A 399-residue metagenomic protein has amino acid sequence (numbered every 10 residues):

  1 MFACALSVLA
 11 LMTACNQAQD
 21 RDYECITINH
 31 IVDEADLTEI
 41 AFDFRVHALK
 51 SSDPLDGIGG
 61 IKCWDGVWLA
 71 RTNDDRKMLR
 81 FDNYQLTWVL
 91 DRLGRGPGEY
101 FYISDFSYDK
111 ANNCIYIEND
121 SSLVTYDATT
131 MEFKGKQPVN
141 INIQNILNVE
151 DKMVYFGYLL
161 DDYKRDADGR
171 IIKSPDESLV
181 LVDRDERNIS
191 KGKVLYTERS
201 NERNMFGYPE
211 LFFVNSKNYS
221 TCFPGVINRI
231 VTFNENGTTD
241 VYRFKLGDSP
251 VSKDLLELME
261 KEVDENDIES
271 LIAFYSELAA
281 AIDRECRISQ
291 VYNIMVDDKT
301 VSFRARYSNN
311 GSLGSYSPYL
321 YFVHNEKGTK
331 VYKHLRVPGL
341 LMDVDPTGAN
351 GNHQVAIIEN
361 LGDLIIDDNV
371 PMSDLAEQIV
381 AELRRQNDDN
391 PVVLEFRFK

Functional and structural regions predicted by a protein language model:
M12-A14: C-terminal motif of bacterial Sec signal peptides marking the signal peptidase cleavage site
T27-L55: A short helix->beta-strand "capping" segment at the edge of beta-propeller domains
R45-R76, S104, V291-Y292: Beta-strand-rich domains and repeat architectures in extracellular enzymes and scaffolds, especially beta-propellers
D53, D91-E99, P138-Q144, L195-N201 (+2 more regions): Short coil/turn segments at the loop-to-beta-strand junctions that recur within blades of beta-propeller repeat folds
D56-G60, Y100-S107, I141-E150, G207-L211 (+2 more regions): Repeated scaffold domains used in trafficking and secretory/extracellular systems, primarily beta-propellers
L86-N112, N119-D120, P138-N140: Blade-loop segments of beta-propeller domains
S121-P175, K191-S200: Asp-box/WD-like beta-propeller blade repeats and closely related beta-sheet repeat scaffolds
G247-L255, H324-N352: Conserved blade-ending motifs and adjacent loop-strand segments that build the rim/top face of beta-propeller domains
